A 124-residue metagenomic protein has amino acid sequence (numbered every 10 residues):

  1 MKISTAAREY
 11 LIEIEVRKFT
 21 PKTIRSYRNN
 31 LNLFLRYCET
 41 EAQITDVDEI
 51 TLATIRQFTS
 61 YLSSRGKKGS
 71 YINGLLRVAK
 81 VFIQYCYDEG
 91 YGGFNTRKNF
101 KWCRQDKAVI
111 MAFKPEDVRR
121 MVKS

Functional and structural regions predicted by a protein language model:
T5-V109, S124: N-terminal core-binding DNA-recognition domain of tyrosine recombinases/integrases
A112: Catalytic-site neighborhood detector that most strongly recognizes the C-terminal catalytic loop/helix of tyrosine
P115, R119-S124: Basic, Lys/Arg- and aromatic-enriched nucleic-acid-binding interface segment
